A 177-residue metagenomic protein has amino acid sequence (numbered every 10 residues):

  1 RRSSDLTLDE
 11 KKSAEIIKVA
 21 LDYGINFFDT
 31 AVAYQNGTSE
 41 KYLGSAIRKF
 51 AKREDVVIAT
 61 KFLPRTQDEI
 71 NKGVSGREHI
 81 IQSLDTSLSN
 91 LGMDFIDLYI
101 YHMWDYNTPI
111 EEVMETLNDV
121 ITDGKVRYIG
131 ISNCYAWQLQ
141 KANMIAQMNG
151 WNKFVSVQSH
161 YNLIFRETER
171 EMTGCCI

Functional and structural regions predicted by a protein language model:
R1-V56, D94: N-terminal binding-site loop/beta-alpha segment at the start of enzyme catalytic domains that lines or forms
S4, R65-N71: A short acidic, helix-capping loop that chelates divalent metal ions and anchors anionic groups
T7-A20, G73-G92, E112, L139-M144: Short, acidic/polar
S13, A20, F28, L43 (+7 more regions): Conserved, mostly hydrophobic/aromatic
D22, A46-V57, L88-G92, N118-I121 (+1 more regions): Acidic (Asp/Glu)-rich catalytic clusters
A31, A59-K61, Y99-H102, G130-S132 (+1 more regions): A cross-family glycoside hydrolase active-site/sugar-binding cleft signature
R53-V56, T60, D94-L98, G124-Y128 (+1 more regions): Short acidic capping loops at alpha-helix termini that bridge into adjacent secondary structure
Y106-I177: Beta/alpha (TIM)-barrel catalytic core signal, keyed to glycine-rich beta->alpha loops juxtaposed to Asp/Glu that bind
